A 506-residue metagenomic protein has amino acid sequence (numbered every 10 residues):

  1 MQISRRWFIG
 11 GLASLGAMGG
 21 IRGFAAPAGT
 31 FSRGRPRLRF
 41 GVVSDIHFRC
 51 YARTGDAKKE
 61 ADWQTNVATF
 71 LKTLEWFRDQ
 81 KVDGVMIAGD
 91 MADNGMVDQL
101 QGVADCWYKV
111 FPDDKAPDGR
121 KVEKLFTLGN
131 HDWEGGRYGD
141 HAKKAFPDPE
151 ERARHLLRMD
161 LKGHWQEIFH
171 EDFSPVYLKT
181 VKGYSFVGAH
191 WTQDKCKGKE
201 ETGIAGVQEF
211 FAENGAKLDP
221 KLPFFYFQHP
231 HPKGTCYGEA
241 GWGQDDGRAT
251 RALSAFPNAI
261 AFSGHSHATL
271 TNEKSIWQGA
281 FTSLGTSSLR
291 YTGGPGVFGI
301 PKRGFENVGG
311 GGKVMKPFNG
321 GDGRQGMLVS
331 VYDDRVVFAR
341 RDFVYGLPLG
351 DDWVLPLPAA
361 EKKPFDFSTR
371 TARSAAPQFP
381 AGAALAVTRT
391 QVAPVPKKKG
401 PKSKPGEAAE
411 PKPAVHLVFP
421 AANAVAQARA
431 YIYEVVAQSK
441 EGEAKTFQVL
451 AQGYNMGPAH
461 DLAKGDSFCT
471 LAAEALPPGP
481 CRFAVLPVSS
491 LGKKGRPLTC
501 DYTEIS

Functional and structural regions predicted by a protein language model:
M1-G16: N-terminal secretory signal peptides and thylakoid transit peptides that target proteins across membranes
G11, I432-L476: Recognizes extended acidic, P/S/T-rich segments that occur within or adjacent to Ig-like beta-sandwich modules
A26-Q101: N-terminal active-site segment of His-dependent metallophosphoesterases
V43-S44, V85-G89, K124-G129, Y226-H229 (+2 more regions): Active-site neighborhood of phospho(di)ester-bond hydrolases with catalytic His/Asp-centered motifs
M96-E213, K217-D219, R248-A255, T271 (+3 more regions): Extended active-site neighborhood of metal-dependent phosphoesterases/phosphodiesterases
G310-S439, K445: A short C-terminal boundary segment appended to hydrolase-like catalytic domains
A475-L491: Beta-strand-rich modules
G492-S506: Extracellular fibronectin type III
